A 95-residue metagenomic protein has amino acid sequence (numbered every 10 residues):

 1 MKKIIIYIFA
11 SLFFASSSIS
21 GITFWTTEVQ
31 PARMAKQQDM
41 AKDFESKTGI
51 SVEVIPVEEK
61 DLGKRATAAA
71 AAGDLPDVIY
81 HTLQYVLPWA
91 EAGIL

Functional and structural regions predicted by a protein language model:
I4-Y7, S17-I94: Conserved N-terminal structural module of periplasmic/extracytoplasmic solute-binding proteins
A10: Extracellular glycan-interacting surfaces
